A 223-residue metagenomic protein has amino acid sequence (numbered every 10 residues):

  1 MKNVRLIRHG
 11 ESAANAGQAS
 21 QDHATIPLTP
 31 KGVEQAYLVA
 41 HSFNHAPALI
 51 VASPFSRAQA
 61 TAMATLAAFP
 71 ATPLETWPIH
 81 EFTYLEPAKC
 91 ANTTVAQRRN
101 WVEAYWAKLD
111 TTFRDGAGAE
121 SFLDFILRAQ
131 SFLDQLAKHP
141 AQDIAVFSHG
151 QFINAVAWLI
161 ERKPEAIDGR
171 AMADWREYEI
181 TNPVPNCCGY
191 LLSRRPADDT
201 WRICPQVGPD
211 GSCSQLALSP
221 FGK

Functional and structural regions predicted by a protein language model:
K2-L74: Active-site-proximal alpha-helix that buttresses catalytic centers in soluble enzyme cores
N3-I7, Q142-S148: Beta-strand elements within well-structured catalytic alpha/beta cores of enzymes that handle phosphate/sulfate esters
S12, F152-I153: Short active-site segment of divalent metal-dependent hydrolases/proteases that encodes the spacing between
P27, A67-Q130: Phosphate-handling substructures
F43-A46, L136-Q142: Glycine-rich phosphate-binding loop signature in dinucleotide/nucleotide-binding domains
S53-F55, I79, V146-Q151: Short, well-ordered beta-to-alpha junction loops that form the rim of enzyme active sites and present histidine/acidic
A71, F82-A96, W158-K223: Acidic, low-complexity terminal tails and accessory targeting/binding regions of phosphate-metabolizing enzymes
S131, Q135, V146-H149: His/acidic metal-ligating clusters that form di-metal
